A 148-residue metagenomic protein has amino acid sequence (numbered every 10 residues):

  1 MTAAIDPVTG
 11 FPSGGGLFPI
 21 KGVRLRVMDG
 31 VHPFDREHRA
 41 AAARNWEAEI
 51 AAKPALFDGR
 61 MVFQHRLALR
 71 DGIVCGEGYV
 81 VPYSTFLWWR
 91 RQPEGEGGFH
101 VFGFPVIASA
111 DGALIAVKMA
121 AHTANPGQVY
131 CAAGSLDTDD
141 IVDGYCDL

Functional and structural regions predicted by a protein language model:
M1-V129, S135-D147: N-terminal leader/linker segments that precede catalytic domains of diphosphate-processing enzymes
